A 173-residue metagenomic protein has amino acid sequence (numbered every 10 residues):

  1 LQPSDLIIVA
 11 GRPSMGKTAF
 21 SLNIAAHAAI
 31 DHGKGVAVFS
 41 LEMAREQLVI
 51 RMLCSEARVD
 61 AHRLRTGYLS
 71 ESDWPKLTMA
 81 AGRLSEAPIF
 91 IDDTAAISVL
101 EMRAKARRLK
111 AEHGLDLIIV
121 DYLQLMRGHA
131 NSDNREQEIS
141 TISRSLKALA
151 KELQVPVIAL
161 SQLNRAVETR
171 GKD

Functional and structural regions predicted by a protein language model:
L1-S4: Phosphate-binding P-loop
I7-I8, A37: Short hydrophobic/aromatic beta-strand immediately N-terminal to the Walker A/P-loop
P13: The conserved Walker
K17-T18: Conserved lysine of the Walker
N23, H27-G114, G128, E152: Cytosolic-facing regulatory segments adjacent to core modules
A26-I30, E138-V157: Substrate-engagement module of ASCE P-loop NTPases
A166-D173: Short, electropositive alpha-helical surface patch
